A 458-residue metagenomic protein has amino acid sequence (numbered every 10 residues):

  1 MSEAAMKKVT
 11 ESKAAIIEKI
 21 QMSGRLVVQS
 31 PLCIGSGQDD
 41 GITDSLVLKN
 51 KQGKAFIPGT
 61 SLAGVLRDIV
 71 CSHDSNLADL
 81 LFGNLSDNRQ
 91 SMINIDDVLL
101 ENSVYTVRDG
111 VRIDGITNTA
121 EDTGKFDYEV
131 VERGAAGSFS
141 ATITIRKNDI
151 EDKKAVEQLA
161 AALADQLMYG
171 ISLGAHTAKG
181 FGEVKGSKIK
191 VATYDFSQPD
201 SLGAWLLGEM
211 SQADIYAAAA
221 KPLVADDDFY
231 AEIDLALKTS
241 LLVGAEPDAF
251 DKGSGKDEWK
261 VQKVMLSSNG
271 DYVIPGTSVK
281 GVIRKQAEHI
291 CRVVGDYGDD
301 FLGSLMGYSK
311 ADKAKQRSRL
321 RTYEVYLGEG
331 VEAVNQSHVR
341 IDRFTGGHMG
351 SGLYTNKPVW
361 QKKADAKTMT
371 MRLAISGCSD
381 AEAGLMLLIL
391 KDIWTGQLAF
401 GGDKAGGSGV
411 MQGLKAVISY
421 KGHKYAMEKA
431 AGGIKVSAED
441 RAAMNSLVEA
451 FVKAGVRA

Functional and structural regions predicted by a protein language model:
M1-A458: Small/polar/charged residue-enriched interaction surfaces, especially the RNA/DNA-contacting tracks of RNP/CRISPR
